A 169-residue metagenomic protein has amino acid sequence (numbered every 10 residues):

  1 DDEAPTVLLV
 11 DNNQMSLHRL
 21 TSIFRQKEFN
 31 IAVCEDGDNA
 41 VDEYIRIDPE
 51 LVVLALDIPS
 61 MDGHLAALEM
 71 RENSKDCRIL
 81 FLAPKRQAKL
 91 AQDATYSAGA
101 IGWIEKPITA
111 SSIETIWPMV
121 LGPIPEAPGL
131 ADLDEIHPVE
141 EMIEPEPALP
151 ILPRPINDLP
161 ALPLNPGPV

Functional and structural regions predicted by a protein language model:
E3-M15, L20-F24, V52: Conserved acidic segment of CheY-like receiver
E28-E35, E43: Short hydrophobic/Thr-rich beta-strand motif most characteristic of the beta2 strand and flanking loop of CheY-like
I45-I47, M70-D76, A98: Conserved phosphotransfer cores of two-component systems
V52, I79, W103-I104: Two-component signal transduction core modules
L54-M70, D76, P84, L90: Conserved phosphotransfer microenvironments
L65, K85-G102, T115: Alpha4 helix (beta4-alpha4-beta5 surface) of REC/receiver domains from two-component response regulators
I108-W117: C-terminal output helix
I124-P168: CheY-like receiver
